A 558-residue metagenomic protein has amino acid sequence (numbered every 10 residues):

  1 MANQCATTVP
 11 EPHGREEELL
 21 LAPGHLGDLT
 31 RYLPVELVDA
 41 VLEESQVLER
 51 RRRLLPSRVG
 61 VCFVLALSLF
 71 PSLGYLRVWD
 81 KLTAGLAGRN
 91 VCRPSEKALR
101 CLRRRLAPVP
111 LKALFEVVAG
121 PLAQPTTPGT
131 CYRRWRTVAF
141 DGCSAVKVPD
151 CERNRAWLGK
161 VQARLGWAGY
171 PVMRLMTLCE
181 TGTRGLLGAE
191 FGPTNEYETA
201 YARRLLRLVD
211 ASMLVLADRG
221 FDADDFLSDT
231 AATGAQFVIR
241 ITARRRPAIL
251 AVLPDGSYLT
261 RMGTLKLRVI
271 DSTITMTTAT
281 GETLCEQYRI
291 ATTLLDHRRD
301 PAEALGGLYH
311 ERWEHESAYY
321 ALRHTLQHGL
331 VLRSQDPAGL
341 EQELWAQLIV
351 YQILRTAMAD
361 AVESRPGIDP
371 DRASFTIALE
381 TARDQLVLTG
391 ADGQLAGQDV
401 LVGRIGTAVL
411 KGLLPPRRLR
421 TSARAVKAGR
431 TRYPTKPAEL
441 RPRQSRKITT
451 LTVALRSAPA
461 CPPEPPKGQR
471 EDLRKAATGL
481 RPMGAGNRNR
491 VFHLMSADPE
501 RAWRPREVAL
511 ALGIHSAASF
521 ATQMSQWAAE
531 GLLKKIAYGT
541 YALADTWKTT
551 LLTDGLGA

Functional and structural regions predicted by a protein language model:
M1-R77, R103-L106, A113-L114, R133-R134 (+4 more regions): Single, function-defining residue in the core of a domain
F63-V64, R488-S496: Hydrophobic residues on short alpha-helical segments
L69, S496-R501: Short helix-capping/hinge SLiMs at alpha-helix to coil transitions
L76, D80, R506: Residues within the helices of the helix-turn-helix
G484-R488, K535-G557: Short, cationic-aromatic polyanion-contact patches
R501-A511: Short acidic, hydrophobic short linear motifs in intrinsically disordered regions
H515-Q526: Short amphipathic alpha-helical interaction segments
G531: Glycine-centered, phosphate/nucleic-acid-interacting loop/turn motifs that mediate DNA/RNA or nucleotide
